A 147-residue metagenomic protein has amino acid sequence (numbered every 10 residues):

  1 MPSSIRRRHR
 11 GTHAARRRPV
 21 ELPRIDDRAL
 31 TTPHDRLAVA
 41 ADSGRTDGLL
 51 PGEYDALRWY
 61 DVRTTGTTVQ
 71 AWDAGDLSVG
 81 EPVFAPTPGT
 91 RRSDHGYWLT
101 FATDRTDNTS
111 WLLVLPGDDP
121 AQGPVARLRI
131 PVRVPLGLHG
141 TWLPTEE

Functional and structural regions predicted by a protein language model:
M1-E147: Beta-propeller domains
